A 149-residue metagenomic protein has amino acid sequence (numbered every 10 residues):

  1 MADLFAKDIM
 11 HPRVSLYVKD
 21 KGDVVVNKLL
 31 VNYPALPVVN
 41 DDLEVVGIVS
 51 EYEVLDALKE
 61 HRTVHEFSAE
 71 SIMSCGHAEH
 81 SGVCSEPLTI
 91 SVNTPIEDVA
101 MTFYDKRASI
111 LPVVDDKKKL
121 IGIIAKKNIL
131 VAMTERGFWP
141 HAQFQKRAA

Functional and structural regions predicted by a protein language model:
M1-P12, E51-S91, P95-Y104, A125-A149: Tandem CBS (Bateman) regulatory domains
L16-D20, S91: A short beta-loop-alpha structural element at the N-terminal edge of CoA-dependent acyl/N-acetyltransferase catalytic
K19-K28, E97-M101: Short, basic/aromatic recognition patches
K28-N32, L36-E53, F103, L111-N128: A glycine-centered beta-loop-beta connector
Y33, S85, A108: Short coil/loop residues immediately preceding or within conserved phosphate-binding loops of NTP-utilizing enzyme
